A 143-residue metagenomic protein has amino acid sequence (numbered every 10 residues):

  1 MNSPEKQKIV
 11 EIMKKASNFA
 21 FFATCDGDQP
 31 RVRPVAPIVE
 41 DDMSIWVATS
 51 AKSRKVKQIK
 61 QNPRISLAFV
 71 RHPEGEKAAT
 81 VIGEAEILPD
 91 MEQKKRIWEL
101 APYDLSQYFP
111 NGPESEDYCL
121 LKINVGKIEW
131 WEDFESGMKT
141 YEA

Functional and structural regions predicted by a protein language model:
M1-F21, Y141-A143: Extreme N-terminal tail/first-helix region
P4-Q7, T49, S53-K55, P102-Q107: Charged, amphipathic alpha-helical segments
S17-A51, K57-I59, I65-R71, A78-V81: Short beta-strand segments
S53-K55, E74, S136-M138: Short, surface-exposed beta-strand-loop junctions and turns on beta-sheet-rich folds
P63, F69-R71, P89, A101-P102: Generic hydrophobic/packing signal
A79-A143: Charged, gly/pro-rich active-site loop segments
